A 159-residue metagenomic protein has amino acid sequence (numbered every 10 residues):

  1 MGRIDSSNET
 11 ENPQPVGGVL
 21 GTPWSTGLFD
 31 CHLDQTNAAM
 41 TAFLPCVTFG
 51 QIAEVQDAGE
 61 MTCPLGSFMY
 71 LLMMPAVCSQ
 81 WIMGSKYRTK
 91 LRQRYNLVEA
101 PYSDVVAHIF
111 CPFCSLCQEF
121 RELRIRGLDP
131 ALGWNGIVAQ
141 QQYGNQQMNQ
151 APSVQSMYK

Functional and structural regions predicted by a protein language model:
M1-K159: Intracellular leaflet-associated regions of eukaryotic membrane-associated proteins
